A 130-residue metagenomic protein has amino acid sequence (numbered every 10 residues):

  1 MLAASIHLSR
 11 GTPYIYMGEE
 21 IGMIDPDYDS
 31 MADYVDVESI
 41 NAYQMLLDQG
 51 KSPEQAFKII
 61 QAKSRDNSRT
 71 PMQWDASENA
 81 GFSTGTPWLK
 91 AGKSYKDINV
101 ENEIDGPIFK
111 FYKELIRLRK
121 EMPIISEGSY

Functional and structural regions predicted by a protein language model:
M1-Y130: Loop/helix patches that line or flank the sugar-binding groove of alpha-linked glycan CAZymes
